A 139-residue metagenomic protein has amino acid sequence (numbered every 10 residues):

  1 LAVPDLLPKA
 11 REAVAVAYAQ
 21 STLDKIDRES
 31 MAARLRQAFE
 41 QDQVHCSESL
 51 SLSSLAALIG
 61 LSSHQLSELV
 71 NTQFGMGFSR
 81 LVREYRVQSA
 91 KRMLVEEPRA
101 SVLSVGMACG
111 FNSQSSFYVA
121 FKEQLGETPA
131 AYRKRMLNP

Functional and structural regions predicted by a protein language model:
A2-M107, A120-E123, A130-A131, M136-N138: Membrane-proximal linker segments that couple transmembrane helices to downstream signaling/catalytic modules
S62, N112-S113: Short coil turns linking two alpha-helices in DNA-binding domains
L103, S113-Q114: Short, polar N-cap/turn motifs at the start of nucleic acid-interacting alpha helices
F117: Binding-interface segments
